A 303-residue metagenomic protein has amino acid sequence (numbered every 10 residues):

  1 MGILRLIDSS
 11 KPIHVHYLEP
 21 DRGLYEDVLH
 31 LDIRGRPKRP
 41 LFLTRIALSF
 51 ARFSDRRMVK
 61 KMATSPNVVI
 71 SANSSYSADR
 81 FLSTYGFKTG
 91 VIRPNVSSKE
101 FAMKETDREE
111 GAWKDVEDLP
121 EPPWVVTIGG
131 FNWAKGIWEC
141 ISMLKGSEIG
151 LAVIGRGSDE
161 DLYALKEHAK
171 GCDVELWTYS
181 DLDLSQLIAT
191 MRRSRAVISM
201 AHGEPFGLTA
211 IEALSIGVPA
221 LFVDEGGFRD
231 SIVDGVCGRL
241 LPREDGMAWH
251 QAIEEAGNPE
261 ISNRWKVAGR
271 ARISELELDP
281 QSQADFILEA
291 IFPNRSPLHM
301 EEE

Functional and structural regions predicted by a protein language model:
D21, I33-I70, A78-D79: Membrane-proximal helix-turn-helix segments that form the acceptor-binding/catalytic region of lipid-linked
P123, G130-G146, E160: A conserved mid-protein helix/loop that constitutes part of the nucleotide-sugar donor-binding site
I128, I149-L165, T178-S180: Glycosyltransferase donor-sugar binding loop
Y163-I188: Nucleotide-activated donor-binding/catalytic signature segment of Leloir-type glycosyltransferases, i.e., the conserved
H202: Aromatic "clamp/platform" in nucleotide-sugar-dependent glycosyltransferases that forms part of the donor/acceptor
P219-F222: Short hydrophobic beta-strand element within catalytic cores of glycosyltransferases and related nucleotide-activated
D234-G235, R239-M247, I253-E260: Conserved acidic donor-binding segment of nucleotide-sugar-dependent glycosyltransferases
E244, E260-S296: A charged, aromatic-enriched C-terminal amphipathic alpha-helix characteristic of glycosyltransferases across folds
